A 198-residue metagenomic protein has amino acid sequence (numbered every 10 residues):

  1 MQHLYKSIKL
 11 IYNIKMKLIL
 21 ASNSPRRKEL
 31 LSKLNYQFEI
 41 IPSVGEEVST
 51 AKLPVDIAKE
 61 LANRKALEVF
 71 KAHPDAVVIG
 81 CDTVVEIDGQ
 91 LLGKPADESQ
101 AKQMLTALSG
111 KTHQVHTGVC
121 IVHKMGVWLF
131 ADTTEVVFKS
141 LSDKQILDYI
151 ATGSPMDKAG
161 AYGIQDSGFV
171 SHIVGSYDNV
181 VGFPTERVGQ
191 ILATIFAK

Functional and structural regions predicted by a protein language model:
K9-Y12: Short, positively charged and aromatic/hydrophobic N-terminal segments
K17-Y36: N-terminal beta1-alpha1 ligand-phosphate binding loop
L18, L53-K198: Anionic-ligand binding patches
N23, S43, K124: Cofactor-binding loop segments of dinucleotide-utilizing enzymes, especially the Rossmann-like FAD- and NAD(P)+-binding
E29-K33, S49-T50, K71-A72: Short loop/helix-cap segments at secondary-structure boundaries that form the rim of catalytic
F38-E47: A short beta-strand-loop structural module common to alpha/beta enzyme folds
